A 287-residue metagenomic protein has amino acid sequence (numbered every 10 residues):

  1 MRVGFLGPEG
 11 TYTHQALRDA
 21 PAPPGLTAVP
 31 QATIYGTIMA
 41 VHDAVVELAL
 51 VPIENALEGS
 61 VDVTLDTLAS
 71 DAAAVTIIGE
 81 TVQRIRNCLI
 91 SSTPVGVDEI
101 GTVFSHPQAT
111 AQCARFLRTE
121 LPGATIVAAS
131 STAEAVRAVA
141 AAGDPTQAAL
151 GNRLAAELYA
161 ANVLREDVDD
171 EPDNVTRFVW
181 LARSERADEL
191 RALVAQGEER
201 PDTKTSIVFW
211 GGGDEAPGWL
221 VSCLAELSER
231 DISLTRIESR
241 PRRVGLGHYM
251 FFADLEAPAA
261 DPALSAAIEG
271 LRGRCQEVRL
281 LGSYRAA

Functional and structural regions predicted by a protein language model:
M1-A287: Domain-level signature for soluble enzymes in the chorismate/prephenate branch of the shikimate pathway
